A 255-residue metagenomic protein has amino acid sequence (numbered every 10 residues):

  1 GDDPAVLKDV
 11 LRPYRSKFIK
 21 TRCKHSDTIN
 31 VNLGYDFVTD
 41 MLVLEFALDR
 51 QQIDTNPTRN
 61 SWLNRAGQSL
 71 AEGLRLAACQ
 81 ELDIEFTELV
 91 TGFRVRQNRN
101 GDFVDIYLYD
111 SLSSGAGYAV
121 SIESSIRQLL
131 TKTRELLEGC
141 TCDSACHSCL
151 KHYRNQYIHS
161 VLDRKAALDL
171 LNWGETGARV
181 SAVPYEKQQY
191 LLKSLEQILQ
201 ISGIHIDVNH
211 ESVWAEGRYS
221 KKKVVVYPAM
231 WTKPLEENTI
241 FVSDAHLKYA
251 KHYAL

Functional and structural regions predicted by a protein language model:
G1-I198: Extended, highly charged accessory segments
A47, S111, V226-T232, V242-H246: Structural motif
D83, Q200-G203, A254: Short, flexible coil/linker elements and helix-boundary hinge sites characteristic of intrinsically disordered
G101, Y219-K221, Y253: Elongated scaffolding segments in large macromolecular assemblies, built predominantly from amphipathic alpha-helices
S194-N238: Active-site metal-binding core of divalent-cation-utilizing nuclease and nuclease-like domains
E237-L255: Basic, glycine-rich
